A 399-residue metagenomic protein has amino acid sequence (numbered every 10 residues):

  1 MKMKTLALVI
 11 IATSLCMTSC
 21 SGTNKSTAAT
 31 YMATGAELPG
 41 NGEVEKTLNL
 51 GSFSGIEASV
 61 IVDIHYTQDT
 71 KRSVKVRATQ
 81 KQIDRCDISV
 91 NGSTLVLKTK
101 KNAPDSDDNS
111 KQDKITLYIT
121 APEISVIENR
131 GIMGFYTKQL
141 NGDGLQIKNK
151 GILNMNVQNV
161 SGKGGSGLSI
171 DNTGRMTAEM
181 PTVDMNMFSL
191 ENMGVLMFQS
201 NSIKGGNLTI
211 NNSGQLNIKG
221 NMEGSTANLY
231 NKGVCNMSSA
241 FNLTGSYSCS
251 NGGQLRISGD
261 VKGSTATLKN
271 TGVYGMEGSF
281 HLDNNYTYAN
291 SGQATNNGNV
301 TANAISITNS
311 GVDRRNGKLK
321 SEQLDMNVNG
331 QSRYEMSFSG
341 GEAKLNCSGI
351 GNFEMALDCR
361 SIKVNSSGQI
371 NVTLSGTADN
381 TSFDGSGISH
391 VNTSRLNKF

Functional and structural regions predicted by a protein language model:
M1-F399: Intrinsically disordered, low-complexity terminal regions
